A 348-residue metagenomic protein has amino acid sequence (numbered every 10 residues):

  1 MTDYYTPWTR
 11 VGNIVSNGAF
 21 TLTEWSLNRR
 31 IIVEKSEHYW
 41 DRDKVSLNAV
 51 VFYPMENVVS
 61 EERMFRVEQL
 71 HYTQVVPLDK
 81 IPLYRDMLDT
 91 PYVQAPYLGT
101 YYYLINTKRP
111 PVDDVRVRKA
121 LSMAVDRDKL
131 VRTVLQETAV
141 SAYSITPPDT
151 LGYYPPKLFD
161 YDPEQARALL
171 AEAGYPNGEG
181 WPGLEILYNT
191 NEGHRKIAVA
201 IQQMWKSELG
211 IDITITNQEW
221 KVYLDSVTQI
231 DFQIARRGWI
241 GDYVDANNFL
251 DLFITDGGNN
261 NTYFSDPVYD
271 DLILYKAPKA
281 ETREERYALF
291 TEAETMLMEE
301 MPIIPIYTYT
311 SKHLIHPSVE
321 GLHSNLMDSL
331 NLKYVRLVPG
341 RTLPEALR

Functional and structural regions predicted by a protein language model:
M1-V45, A49, V59, E164 (+2 more regions): Gly/Pro-rich hinge or "lid" segments in bacterial periplasmic/extracellular proteins
G18-T21, I31-I32, L47-Y53, W181-T190 (+1 more regions): Short, well-ordered beta-strand elements
F20, S141-A173, T190-K196: Structural transition elements
T23-I32, V51-R109, R132: Extracellular/periplasmic solute-recognition and catalytic clefts
S26, R30, K35, Y101 (+3 more regions): Detector for C-terminal structural segments
Y39-R42, K108-V117, F159, P176-N177 (+1 more regions): Short helix-loop capping/hinge motifs at secondary-structure junctions, enriched in acidic/polar residues
V59-Q69, D86-M87, V115-R116, V199-E208 (+1 more regions): Short helices/loops that flank or line small-molecule/ion binding pockets
